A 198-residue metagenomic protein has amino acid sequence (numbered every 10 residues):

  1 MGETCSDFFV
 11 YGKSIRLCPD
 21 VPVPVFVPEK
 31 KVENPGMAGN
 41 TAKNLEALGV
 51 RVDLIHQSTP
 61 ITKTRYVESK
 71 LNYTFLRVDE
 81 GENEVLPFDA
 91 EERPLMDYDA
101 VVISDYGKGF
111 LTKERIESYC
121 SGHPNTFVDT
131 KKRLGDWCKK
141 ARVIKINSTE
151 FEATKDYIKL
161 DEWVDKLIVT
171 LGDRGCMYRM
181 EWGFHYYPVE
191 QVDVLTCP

Functional and structural regions predicted by a protein language model:
M1-I15, D20-V21, E29-P198: Ribokinase/PfkB-type carbohydrate-kinase core domain
